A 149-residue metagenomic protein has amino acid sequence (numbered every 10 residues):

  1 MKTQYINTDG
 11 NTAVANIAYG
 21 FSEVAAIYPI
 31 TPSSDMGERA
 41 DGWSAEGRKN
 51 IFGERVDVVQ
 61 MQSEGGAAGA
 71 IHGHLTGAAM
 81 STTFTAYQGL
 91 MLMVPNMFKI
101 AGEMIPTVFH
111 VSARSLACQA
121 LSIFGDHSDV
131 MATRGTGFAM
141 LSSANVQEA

Functional and structural regions predicted by a protein language model:
M1-A132, G137: Thiamine diphosphate
S142-A149: Structural signature of the thiamine diphosphate
